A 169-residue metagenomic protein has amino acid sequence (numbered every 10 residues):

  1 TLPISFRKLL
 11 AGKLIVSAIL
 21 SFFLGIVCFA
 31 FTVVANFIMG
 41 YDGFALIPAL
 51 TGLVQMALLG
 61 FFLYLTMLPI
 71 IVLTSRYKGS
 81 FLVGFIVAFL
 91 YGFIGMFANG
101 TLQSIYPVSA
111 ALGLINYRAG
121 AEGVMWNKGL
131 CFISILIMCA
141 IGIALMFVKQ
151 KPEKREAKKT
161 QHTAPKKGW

Functional and structural regions predicted by a protein language model:
T1-F6: Short helix-to-coil transition segments within interhelical loops that connect adjacent transmembrane helices
A11-T74, R118: Secretory targeting signals
F29, V33-A45, G79-V83, G100 (+2 more regions): Transmembrane helix-loop junctions in multipass membrane proteins, especially transporters and channels
T51-L59, L63, S80, G84 (+1 more regions): Residue-level signature of transmembrane alpha-helical entry/exit and packing/kink sites in multi-pass membrane
L65-M96: Functionally important transmembrane alpha-helices
F85-K166: Terminal transmembrane helical anchor/hairpin motif
